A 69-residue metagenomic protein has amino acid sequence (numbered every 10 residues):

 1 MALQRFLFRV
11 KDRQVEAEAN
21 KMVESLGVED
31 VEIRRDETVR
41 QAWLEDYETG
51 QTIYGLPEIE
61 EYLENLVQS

Functional and structural regions predicted by a protein language model:
M1-E29, I33-T38: Local sequence-structure signature of Cys/Sec-based thiol-disulfide redox active-site neighborhoods
Q41-D46: Short polybasic amphipathic segments
Y47-S69: Non-catalytic, surface beta->alpha helical segment in thiol-disulfide oxidoreductase systems
